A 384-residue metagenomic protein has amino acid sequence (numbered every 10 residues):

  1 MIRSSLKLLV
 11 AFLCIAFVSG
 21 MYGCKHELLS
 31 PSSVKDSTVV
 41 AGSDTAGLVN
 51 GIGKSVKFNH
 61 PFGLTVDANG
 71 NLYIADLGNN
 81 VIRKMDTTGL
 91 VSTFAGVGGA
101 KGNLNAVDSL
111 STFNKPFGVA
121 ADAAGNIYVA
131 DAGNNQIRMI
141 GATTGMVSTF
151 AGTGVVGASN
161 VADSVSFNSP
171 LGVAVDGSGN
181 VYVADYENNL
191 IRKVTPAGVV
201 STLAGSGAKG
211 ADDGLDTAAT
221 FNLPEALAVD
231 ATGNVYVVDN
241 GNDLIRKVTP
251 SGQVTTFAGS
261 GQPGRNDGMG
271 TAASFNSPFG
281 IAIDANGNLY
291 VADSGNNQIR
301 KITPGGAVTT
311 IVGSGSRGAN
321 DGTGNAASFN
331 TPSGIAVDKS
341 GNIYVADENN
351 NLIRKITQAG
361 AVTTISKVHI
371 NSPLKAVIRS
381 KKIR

Functional and structural regions predicted by a protein language model:
I2-R3, L8, I15-V39: Bacterial Sec-dependent N-terminal signal peptides
R3, A16, R83, R138-G141 (+11 more regions): Residues marking helix boundaries in flexible regions
S33-F62, L90-F117, T144-L171, V199-E225 (+3 more regions): Gly/Pro-rich loop segments of beta-rich domains
V66-N69, A121-A124, V175-S178, V229-T232 (+2 more regions): Residue-level detector of Asp-centered blade-edge/turn motifs that repeat once per structural unit in beta-propeller
N71-Y73, N126-Y128, N180-Y182, N234-Y236 (+2 more regions): Conserved beta-propeller blade signature
L77, A132, Y186, N240-G241 (+2 more regions): Short loop/turn segments immediately following the C-termini of beta-strands
N80-K84, L90, N135-M139, M146 (+8 more regions): A short loop-to-beta-strand structural motif that recurs across blades of beta-propeller domains
N325, T331-N342, A346-N349: Ankyrin-repeat and related helical/solenoid repeat scaffolds used for protein-protein interactions
